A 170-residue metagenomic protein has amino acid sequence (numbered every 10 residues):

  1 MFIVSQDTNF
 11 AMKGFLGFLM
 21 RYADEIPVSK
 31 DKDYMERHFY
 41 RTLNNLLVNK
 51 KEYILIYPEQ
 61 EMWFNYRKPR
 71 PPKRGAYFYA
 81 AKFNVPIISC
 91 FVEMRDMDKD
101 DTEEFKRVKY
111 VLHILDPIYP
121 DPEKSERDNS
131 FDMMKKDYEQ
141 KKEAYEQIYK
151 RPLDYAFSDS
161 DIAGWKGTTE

Functional and structural regions predicted by a protein language model:
M1-D33: Catalytic core of membrane glycerolipid acyltransferases/transacylases, capturing the structured, soluble-facing
R37-E170: Non-catalytic C-terminal accessory region of glycerolipid acyltransferases and related lyso-lipid remodeling enzymes
